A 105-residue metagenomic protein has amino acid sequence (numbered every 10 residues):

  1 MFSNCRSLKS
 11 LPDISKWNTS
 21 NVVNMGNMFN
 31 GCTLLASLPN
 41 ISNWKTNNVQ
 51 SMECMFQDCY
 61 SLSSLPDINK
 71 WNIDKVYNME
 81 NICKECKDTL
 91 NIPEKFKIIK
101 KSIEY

Functional and structural regions predicted by a protein language model:
M1-Y105: Negatively charged
